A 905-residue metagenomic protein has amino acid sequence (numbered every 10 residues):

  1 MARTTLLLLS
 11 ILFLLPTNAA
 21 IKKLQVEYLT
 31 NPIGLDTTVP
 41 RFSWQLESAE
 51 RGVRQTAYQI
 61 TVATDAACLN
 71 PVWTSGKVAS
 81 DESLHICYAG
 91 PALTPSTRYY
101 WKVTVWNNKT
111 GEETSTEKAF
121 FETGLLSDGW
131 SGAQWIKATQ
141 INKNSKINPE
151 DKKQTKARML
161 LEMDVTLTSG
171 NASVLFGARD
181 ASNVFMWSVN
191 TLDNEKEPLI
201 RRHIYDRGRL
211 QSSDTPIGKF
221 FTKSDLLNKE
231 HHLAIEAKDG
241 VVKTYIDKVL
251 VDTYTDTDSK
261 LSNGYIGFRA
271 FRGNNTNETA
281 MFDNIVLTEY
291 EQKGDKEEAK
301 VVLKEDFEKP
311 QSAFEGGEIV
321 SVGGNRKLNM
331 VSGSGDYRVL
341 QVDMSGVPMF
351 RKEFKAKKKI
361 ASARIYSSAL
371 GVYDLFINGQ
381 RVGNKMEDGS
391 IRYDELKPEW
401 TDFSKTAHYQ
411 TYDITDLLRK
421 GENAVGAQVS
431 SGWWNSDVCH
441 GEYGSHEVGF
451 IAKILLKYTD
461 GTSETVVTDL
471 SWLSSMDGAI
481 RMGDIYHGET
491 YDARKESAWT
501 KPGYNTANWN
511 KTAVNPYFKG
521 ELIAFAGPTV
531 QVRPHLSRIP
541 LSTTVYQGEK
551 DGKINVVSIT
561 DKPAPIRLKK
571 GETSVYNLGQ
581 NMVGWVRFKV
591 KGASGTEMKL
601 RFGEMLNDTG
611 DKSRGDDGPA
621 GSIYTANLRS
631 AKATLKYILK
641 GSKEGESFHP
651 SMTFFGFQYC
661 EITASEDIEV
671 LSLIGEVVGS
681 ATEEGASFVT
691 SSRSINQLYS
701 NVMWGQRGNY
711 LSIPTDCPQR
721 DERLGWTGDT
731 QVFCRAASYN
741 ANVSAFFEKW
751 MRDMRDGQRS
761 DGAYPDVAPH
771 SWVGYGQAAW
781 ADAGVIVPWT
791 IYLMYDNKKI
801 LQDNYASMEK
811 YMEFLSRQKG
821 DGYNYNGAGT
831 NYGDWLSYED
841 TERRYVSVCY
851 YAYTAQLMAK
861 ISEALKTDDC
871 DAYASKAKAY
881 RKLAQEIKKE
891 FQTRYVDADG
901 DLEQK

Functional and structural regions predicted by a protein language model:
A2-L8: Sec-dependent signal peptide recognition, specifically the positively charged N-region followed immediately by
S10-N18: Hydrophobic h-region of N-terminal signal peptides that target proteins for export in Gram-negative bacteria
A20-R98, K102-D151, R158, V165 (+14 more regions): Extracellular/oxidizing-compartment recognition motifs
G317-V320: Small-residue (G/S/T/A) turn/hinge positions that recur once per unit in extracellular repeat modules
G371-V372, R381, I451, V467-M476 (+7 more regions): Active-site acid/base region of carbohydrate-active enzymes
V773-Q777: Short, motif-level signal for alpha-helix interfacial/capping segments enriched in acidic residues and aromatics/proline
